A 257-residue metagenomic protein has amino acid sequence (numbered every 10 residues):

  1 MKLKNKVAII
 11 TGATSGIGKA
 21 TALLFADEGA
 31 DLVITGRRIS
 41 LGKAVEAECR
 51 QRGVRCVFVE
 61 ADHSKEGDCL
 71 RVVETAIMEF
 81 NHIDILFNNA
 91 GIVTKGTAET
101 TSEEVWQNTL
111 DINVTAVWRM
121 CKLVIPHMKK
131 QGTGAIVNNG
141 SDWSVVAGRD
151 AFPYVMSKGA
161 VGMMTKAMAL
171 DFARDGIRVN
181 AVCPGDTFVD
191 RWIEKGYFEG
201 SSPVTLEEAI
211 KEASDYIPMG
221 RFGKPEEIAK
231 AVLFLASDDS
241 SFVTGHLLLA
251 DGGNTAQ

Functional and structural regions predicted by a protein language model:
V7, T14-S15, R38: Conserved glycine-rich cofactor-binding loop
T97-A98, S102-L110, E199, A213: Substrate-binding pocket helix/loop in short-chain dehydrogenase/reductase
C121, S157, T165: Active-site helix of classical SDR
P126, L170-D171, S241: Alpha-helical segment proximal to the catalytic Tyr-Lys
S141: Residue(s) in the substrate-gating loop at a strand-loop-helix junction that position the organic substrate next
A173, R178, V243-G245: Short, small/polar-rich loop/turn modules that mediate ligand/substrate recognition or access, typified
V232-L233, T244-Q257: Short C-terminal tail/terminal secondary-structure segment of NAD(P)H-dependent dehydrogenase/reductase domains
